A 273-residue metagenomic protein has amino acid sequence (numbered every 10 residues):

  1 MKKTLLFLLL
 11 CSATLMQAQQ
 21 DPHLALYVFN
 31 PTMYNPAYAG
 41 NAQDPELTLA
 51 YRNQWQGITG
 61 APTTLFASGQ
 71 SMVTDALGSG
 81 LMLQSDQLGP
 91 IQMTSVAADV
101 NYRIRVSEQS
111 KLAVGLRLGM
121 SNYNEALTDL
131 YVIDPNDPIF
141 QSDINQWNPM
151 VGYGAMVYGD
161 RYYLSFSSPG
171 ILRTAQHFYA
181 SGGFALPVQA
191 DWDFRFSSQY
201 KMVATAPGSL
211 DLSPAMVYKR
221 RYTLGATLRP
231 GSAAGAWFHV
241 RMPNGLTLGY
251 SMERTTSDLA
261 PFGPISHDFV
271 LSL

Functional and structural regions predicted by a protein language model:
M1-T4, V106-E108: Positively charged n-region of N-terminal signal peptides that target proteins for export
K3-A13: Sec-dependent N-terminal signal peptides
M16: Glycine-rich phosphate- or other oxyanion-binding loops that anchor nucleotides, phosphorylated ligands
Q19-L273: Subset of outer-membrane beta-barrel
